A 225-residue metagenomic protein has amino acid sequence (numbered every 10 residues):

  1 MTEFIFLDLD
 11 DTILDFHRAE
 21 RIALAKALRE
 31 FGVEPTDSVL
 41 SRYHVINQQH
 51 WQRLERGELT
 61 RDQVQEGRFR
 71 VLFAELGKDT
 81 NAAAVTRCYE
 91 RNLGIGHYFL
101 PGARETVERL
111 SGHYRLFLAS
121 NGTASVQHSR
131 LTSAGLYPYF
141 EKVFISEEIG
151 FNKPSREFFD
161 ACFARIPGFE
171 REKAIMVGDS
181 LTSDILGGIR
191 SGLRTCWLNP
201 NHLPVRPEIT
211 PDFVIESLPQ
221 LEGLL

Functional and structural regions predicted by a protein language model:
M1-I5, H17-R18, T80, E108 (+1 more regions): Asp-based, Mg2+/Mn2+-dependent phosphohydrolase catalytic module
T2-P101: N-terminal helical cap/lid subdomain that shapes the substrate entry/recognition surface in HAD-like hydrolases
I46, G112-H113, Y139: Structured helix-beta-strand junction loops
G102-H113: Catalytic-core regions built around general acid/base machinery
H113-Y114, G192: Glycine-centered short loops/turns at secondary-structure junctions
F117: Conserved serine/cysteine hydrolase catalytic core
S120: Conserved phosphate-coupling serine/threonine residues in phosphotransfer and NTP-handling enzymes
